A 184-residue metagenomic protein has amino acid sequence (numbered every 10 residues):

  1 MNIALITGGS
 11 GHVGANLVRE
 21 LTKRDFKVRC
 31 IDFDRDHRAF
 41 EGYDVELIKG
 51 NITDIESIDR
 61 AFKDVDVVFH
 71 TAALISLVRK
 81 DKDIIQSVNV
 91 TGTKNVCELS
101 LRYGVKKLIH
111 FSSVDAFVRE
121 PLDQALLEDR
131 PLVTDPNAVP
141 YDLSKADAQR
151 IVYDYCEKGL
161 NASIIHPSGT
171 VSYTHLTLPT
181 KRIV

Functional and structural regions predicted by a protein language model:
A4-R24: N-terminal Rossmann NAD(P)H-binding glycine-rich loop of SDR-like oxidoreductase domains
F26-D34: Conserved glycine-rich Rossmann-like NAD(P)H-binding loop of the short-chain dehydrogenase/reductase
V45, K49-T91, L99: NAD(P)H-binding glycine-rich loop region in Rossmannoid oxidoreductase-like domains and their noncatalytic homologs
V88-T93, I109, S144-K145: Short alpha-helix in the Rossmann-fold core of NAD(P)-dependent oxidoreductases
K94-P140, S163: Conserved Rossmann-fold NAD(P)-dependent oxidoreductase catalytic core, especially the SDR/UDP-sugar
A138-S163: Active-site Tyr-X1-5-Lys
L160, H166-L176: Flexible, glycine-rich beta-alpha linker
H175-V184: Single conserved hydrophobic/aromatic residue that forms the stacking wall/gate of nucleotide- or nucleobase-binding
